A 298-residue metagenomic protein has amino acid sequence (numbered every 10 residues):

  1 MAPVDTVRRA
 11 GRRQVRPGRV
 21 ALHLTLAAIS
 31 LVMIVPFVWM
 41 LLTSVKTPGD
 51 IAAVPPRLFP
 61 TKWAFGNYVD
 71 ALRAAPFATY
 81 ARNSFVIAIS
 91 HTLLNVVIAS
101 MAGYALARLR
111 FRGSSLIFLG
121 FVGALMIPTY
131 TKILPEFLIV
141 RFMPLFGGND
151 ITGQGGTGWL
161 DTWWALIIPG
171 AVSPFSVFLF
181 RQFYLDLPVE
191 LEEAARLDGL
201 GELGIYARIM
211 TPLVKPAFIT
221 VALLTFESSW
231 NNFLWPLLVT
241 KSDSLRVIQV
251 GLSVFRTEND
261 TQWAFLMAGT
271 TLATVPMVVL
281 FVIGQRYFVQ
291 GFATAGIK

Functional and structural regions predicted by a protein language model:
A2-K298: A hydrophobic, multi-pass inner-membrane permease signature
